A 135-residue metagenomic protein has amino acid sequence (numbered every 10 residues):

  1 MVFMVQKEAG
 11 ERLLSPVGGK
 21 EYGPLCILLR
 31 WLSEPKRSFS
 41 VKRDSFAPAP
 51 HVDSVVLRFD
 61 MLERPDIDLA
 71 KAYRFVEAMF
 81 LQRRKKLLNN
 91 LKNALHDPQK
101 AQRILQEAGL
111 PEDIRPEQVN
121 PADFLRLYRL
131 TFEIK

Functional and structural regions predicted by a protein language model:
M1-P116, F132-K135: Class I S-adenosyl-L-methionine
F124: Short, Lys/Arg-enriched alpha-helical microdomains
L127-T131: Short hydrophobic alpha-helical segments that form membrane-spanning helices or hydrophobic packing faces of helical
